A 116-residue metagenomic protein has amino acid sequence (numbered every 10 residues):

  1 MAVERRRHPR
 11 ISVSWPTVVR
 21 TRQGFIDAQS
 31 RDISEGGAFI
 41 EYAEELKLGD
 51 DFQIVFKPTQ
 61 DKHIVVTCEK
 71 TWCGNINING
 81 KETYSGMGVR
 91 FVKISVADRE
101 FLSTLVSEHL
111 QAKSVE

Functional and structural regions predicted by a protein language model:
M1-E35, E100-E116: N-terminal helix initiation/capping motif
H8, E41-E45, D61: Short, surface-exposed secondary-structure edge patches
V13, I26, F52, I64-V66 (+1 more regions): Hydrophobic core residues within well-ordered beta-strands of beta-rich domains
P16-V19, G49-I64: Short conserved beta-strand and strand-loop elements enriched in small hydrophobics with frequent Asp/Gly
R22, E35, C73-N79, V96: Short, conserved beta-turn/loop elements at beta-strand boundaries and strand-helix junctions
A28-S30, V65-G74: Short beta-strand-centered aromatic/proline hotspots
F39-Y42, G74-V89: Short, solvent-exposed secondary-structure boundary/capping segments
F56-P58, K70, F91: Hydrophobic beta-strand positions in extracellular immunoglobulin-like domains
